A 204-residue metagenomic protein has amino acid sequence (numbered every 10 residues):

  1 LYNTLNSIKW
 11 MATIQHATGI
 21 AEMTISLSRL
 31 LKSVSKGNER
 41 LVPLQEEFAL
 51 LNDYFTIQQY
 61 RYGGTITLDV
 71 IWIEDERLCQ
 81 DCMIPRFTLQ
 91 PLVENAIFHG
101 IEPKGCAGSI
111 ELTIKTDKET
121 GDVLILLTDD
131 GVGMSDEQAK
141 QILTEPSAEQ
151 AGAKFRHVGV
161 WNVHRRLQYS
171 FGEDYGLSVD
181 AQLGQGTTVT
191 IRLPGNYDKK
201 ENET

Functional and structural regions predicted by a protein language model:
Y2-S178, T188: Two-component histidine phosphotransfer core
L177-T204: C-terminal end segment of the histidine kinase catalytic
